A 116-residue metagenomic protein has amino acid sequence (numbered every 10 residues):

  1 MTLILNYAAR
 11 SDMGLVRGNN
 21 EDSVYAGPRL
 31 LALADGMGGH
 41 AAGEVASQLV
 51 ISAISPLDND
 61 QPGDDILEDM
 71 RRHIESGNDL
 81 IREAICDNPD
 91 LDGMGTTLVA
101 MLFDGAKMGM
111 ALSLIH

Functional and structural regions predicted by a protein language model:
M1-I115: PP2C/PPM-type serine/threonine phosphatase catalytic domain
